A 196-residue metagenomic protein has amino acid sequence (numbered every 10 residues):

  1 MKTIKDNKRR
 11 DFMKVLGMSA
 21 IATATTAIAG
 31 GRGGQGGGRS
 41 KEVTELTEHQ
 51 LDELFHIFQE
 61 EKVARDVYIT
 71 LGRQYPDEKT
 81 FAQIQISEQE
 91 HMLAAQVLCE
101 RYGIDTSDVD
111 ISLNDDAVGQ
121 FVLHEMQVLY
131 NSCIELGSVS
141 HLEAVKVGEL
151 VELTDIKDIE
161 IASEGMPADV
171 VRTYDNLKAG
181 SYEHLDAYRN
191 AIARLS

Functional and structural regions predicted by a protein language model:
M1-A24: N-terminal secretory signal peptides
G30-G31: Boundary of Sec targeting at the N-terminus
G34-S196: All-alpha RGS (Regulator of G-protein Signaling) helical domain and cognate RGS-like helical scaffolds
